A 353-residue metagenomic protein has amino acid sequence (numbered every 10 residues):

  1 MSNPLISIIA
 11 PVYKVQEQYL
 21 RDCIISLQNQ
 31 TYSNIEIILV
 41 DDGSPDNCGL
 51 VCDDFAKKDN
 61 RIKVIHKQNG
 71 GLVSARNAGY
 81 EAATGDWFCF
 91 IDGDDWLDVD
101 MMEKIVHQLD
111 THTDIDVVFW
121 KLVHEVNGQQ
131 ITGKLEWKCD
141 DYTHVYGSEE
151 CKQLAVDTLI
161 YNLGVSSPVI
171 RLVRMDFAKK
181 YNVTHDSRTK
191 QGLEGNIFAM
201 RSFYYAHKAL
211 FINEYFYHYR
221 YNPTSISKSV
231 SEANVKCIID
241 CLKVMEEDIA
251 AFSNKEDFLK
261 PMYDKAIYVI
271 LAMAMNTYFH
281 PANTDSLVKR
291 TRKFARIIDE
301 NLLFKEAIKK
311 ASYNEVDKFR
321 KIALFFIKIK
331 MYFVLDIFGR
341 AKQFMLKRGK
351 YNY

Functional and structural regions predicted by a protein language model:
P4-S7, S26, E36, I197: Cell-envelope/extracellular polymer assembly enzymes that use nucleotide-activated donors
K14-N29: Short, well-formed alpha-helical segments that are part of the catalytic scaffolds of diverse glycosyltransferases
C23, K67-A83: Glycine-rich, basic loop-to-helix element that forms the pyrophosphate-binding segment of sugar-nucleotide handling
S33, D41-L50: A conserved acidic beta->alpha catalytic loop
F88: Short aromatic/hydrophobic "clamp" motif used to bind/position activated sugar donors
G93-L210, Y217-E232: Donor-binding/catalytic cores of nucleotide-activated saccharide and glycerol-phosphate transferases/polymerases
E214-N222, K228-K255, A272, N276-F304: Catalytic core of nucleotide-sugar-dependent glycosyltransferases
Y278-Y353: Membrane-interface aromatic/basic loop that binds lipid-linked glycans or pyrophosphate carriers, typified by
